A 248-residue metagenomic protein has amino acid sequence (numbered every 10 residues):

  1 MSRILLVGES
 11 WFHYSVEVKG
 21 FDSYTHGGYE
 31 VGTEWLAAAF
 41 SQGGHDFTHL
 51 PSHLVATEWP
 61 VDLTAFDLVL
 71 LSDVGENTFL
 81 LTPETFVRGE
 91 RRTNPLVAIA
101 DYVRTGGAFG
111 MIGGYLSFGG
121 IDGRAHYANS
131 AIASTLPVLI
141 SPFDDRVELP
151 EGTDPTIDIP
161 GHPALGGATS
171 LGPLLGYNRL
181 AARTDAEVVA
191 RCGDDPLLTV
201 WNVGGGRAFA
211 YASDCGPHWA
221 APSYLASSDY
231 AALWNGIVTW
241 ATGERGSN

Functional and structural regions predicted by a protein language model:
M1-G20, S52, A56, A65-V69 (+4 more regions): A glycine-centered loop/beta-turn motif at secondary-structure junctions
M1-S2, F12-K19, T33, R104 (+1 more regions): An acidic, glycine-rich "communication" segment
L5, F21-D122: Helical hinge/lid and interdomain linker segments adjacent to catalytic or ligand-binding clefts that mediate domain
D22-T25, E84-V87, S117, Y127 (+7 more regions): Generic alpha-helical propensity signal that fires on short helical segments and nearby coil/disordered stretches
G32-W35, G75-T78, P137-S141, P160-P163 (+3 more regions): Short, surface-exposed, polar/charged, turn-prone segments marking secondary-structure boundaries
T33, R92, L96, A125-I132 (+2 more regions): Amphipathic alpha-helical segments in well-structured domains
A38, Q42, D101, S134 (+2 more regions): Charged/polar, solvent-exposed surface patches and flexible loops
G43, F143, W240-E244: Solvent-exposed amphipathic alpha-helical surface segments
